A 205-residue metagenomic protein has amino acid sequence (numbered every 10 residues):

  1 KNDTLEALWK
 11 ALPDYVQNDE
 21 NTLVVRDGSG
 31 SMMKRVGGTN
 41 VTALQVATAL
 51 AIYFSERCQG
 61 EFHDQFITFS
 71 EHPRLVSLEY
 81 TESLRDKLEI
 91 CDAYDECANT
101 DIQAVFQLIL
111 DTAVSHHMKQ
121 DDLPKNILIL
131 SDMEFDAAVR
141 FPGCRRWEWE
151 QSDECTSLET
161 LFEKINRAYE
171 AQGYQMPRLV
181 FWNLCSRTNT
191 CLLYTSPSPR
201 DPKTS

Functional and structural regions predicted by a protein language model:
K1-D19: Acidic/polar low-complexity segments with low predicted structural confidence
P13-L84, L123-I129: Von Willebrand factor
G30-R35, P73-S77, E134-V139, R145-R146 (+1 more regions): Flexible loop/turn segments at secondary-structure boundaries
A43-A47, C97-F106, E154, L158: Phosphate/oxyanion-binding active-site loops and adjacent basic polyanion-contact surfaces
L78-K125: Von Willebrand factor
L108-Y174: Exposed acidic/Ser/Thr-rich ligand/metal-binding surfaces
Y194-P199: Conserved small/polar residues in nucleotide/adenosyl-binding loops
